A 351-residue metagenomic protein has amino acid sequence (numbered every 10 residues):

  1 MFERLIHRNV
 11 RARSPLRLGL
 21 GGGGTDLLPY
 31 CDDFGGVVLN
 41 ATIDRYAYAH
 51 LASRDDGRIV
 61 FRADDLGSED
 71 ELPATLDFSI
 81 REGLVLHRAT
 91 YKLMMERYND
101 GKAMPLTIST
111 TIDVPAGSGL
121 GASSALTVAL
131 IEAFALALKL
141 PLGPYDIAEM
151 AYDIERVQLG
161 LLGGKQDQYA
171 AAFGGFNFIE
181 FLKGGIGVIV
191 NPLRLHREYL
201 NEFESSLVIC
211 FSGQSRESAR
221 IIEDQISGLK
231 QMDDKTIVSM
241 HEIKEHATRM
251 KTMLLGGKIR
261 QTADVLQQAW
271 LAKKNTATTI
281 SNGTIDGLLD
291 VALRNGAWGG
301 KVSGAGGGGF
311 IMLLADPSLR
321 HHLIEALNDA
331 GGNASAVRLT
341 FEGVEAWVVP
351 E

Functional and structural regions predicted by a protein language model:
M1-G21, D26-D32, V38-N40, D44-K102 (+3 more regions): C-terminal nucleotide
P73-A74, S118-A122: Short, conserved acidic/polar surface loops in the N-terminal third of protein domains
Y98, K102-I112: Flexible, acidic active-site loops/lids enriched in D/E/S/T/G that coordinate Mg2+ and/or position polar
V114-S118, W298-G299: Short pre-catalytic strand/loop immediately N-terminal to key active-site residues, enriched for Gly-Thr
L120-L140: DPxDG-like acidic metal-binding loop motif
K139-P144, G256-R260: Short, charged, surface-exposed loops that flank catalytic or proteolytic processing sites
G308: Glycine-rich active-site/cofactor-binding loop and its immediate structural neighborhood
